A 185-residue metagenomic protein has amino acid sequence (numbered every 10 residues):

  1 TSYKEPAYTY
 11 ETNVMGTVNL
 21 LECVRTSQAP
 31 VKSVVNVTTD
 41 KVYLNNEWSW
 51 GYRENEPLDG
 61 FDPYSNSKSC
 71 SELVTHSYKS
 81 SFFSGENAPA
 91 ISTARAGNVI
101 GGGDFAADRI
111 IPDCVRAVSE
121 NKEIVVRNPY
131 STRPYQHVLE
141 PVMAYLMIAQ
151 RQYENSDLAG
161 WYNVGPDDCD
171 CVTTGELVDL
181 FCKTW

Functional and structural regions predicted by a protein language model:
T1-A96, I100, M143, D179: N-terminal Rossmann-like NAD(P)+-binding domain of SDR-like oxidoreductases, especially those catalyzing
K4, T12-M15, D62, F105 (+3 more regions): Residue-level signal for the nucleotide or nucleotide-sugar donor/cofactor binding architecture
E5, V74, I110-D113, A117: Alpha-helical scaffold elements adjacent to nucleotide-binding pockets in ATP/GTP-utilizing enzyme cores
R25-S33, S84-N87, G103, A107 (+2 more regions): Short, charged helix-to-loop "capping" segments that act as catalytic/coupling loops
S49-W50, A106-D113: A glycine/serine/threonine-rich, flexible loop-to-helix segment that serves as the NAD(P) cofactor-binding "lid"
E54-E56, S67-K68, I91, R116-V126 (+1 more regions): C-terminal structured domain segments across diverse proteins
N98, V118-W185: C-terminal substrate-binding subdomain of Rossmann-fold SDR/epimerase-dehydratase oxidoreductases
